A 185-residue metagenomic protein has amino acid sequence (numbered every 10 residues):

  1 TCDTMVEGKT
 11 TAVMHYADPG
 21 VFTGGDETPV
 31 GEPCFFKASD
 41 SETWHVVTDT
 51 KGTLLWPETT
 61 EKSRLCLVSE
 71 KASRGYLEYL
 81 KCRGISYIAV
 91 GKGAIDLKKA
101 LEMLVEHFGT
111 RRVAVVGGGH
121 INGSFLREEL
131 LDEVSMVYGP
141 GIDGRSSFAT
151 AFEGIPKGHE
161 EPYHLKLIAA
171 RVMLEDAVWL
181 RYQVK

Functional and structural regions predicted by a protein language model:
T1-K185: Enzymes that bind and transform nitrogen-containing heteroaromatic metabolites
